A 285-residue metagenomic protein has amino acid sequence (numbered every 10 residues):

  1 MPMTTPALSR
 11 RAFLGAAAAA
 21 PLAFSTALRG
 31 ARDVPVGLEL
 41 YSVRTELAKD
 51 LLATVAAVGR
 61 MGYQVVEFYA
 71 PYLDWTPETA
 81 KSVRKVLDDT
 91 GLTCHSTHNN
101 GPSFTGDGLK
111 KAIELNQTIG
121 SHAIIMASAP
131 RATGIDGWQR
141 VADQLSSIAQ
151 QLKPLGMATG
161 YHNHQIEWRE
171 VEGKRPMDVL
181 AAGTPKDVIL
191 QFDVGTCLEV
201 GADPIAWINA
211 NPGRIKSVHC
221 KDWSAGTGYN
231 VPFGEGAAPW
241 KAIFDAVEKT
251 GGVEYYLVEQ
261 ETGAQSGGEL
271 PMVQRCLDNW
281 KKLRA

Functional and structural regions predicted by a protein language model:
P2-P6, R11-G37, V43-G59, G120 (+2 more regions): Histidine-acidic metal/acid-base catalytic patches
A17-A27, V65, Y72, T90-S96 (+3 more regions): Active-site acidic/histidine proton-transfer and metal-coordination neighborhood in alpha/beta enzyme cores
L38, T159-Q165, V218-C220: Histidine-centered catalytic micro-motifs
Y41, Y69, N100, A127 (+2 more regions): Conserved residues at the C-terminal ends of beta-strands
R44-L47, T76, T105, G134 (+1 more regions): Alpha-helix N-cap/loop-to-helix initiation residues
E67-R84: Glycine-rich, proline-tolerant flexible connector loops at the mouths of alpha/beta enzymes
T79-D89, Q144-L152, I243-A246: Catalytic-core regions built around general acid/base machinery
